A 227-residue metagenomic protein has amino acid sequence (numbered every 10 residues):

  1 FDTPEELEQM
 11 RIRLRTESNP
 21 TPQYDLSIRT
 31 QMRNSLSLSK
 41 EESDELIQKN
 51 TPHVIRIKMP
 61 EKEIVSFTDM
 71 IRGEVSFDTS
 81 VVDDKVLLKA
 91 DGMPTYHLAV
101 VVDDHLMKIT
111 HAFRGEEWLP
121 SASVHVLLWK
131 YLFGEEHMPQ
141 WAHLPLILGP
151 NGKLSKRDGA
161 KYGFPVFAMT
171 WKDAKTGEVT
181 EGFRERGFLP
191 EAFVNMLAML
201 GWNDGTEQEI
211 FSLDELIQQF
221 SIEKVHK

Functional and structural regions predicted by a protein language model:
D2-K161, P165-V166, V179, D204: Active-site cores that bind ATP or allylic diphosphates and position pyrophosphate for catalysis
F133-K227: Catalytic adenosine-cofactor/nucleotide-binding cores of aminoacyl-tRNA synthetases and other
